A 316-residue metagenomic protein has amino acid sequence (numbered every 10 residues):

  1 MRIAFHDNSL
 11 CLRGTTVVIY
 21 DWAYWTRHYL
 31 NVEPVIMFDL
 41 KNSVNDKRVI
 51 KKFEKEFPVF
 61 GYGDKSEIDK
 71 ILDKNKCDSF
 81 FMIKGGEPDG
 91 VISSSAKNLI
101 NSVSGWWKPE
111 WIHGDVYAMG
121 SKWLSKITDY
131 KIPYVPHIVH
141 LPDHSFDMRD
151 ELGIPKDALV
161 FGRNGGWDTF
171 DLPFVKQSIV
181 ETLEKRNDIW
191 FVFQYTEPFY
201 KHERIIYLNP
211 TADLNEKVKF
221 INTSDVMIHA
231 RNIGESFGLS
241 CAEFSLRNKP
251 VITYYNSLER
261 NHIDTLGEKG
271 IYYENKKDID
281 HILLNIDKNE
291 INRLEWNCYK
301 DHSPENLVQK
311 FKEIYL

Functional and structural regions predicted by a protein language model:
A4, D143-F146, I154-F170: Conserved donor-binding/catalytic core segment of Leloir-type glycosyltransferases
A4-F5, N45-S125: Extended catalytic core of nucleotide-activated donor transferases of GT-like folds
D7-R13, Y20-D69: N-terminal strand-loop element at the rim of the active site of nucleotide-sugar-dependent glycosyltransferases
G14, E274-K277, D287-L316: A charged, aromatic-enriched C-terminal amphipathic alpha-helix characteristic of glycosyltransferases across folds
E54-P58, F193-K219, T223: Nucleotide-activated donor-binding/catalytic signature segment of Leloir-type glycosyltransferases, i.e., the conserved
C77, K219-S236, K249: Acidic donor-binding loop of glycosyltransferase active sites
H113-S145: Donor nucleotide-sugar binding/catalytic pocket of nucleotide-sugar-dependent glycosyltransferases
P250-Y254: Short hydrophobic beta-strand element within catalytic cores of glycosyltransferases and related nucleotide-activated
